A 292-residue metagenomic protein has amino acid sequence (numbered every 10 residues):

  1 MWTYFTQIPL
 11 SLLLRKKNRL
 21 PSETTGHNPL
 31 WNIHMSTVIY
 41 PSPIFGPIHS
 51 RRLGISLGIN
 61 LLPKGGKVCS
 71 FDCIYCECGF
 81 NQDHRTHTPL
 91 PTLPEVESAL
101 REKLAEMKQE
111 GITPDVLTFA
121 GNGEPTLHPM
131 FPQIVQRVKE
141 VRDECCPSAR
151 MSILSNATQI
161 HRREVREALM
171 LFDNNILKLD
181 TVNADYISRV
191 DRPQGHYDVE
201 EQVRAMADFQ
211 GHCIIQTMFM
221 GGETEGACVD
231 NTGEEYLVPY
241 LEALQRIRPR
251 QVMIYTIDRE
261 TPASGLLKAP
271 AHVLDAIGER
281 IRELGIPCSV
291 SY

Functional and structural regions predicted by a protein language model:
M1-W2: Methionine residue identity
I8, K16-N18, T24: Polybasic, lysine-rich low-complexity intrinsically disordered segments
K17, N28-R52, A105, G221-Y292: Auxiliary Fe-S-binding modules of radical SAM enzymes
W31-I74, G79-L90, E102-T113: N-terminal [4Fe-4S]-dependent radical SAM core
Y75-L154, T158-L171: Conserved Radical SAM active-site core
L127-L267: Conserved AdoMet/S-adenosylmethionine-binding subsite of the radical SAM
